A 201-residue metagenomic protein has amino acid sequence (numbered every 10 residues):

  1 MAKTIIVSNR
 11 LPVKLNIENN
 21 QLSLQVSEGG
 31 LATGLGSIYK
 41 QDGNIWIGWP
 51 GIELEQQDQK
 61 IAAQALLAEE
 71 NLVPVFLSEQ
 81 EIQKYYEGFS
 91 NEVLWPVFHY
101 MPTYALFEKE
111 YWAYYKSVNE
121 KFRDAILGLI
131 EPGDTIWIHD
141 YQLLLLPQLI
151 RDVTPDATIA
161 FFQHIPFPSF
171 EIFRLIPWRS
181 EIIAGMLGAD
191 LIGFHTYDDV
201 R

Functional and structural regions predicted by a protein language model:
M1-E81, I159, I176, D198-R201: N-terminal low-complexity, Ser/Thr- and acidic-residue-enriched intrinsically disordered segments
I5-S8, I136, D152-P168, D190-F194: Active-site proximal beta-strand in glycosyltransferases
I38-K40, D152-P155, I183-L187: Short, conserved loop/helix-junction motifs that constitute active-site signature segments in enzyme catalytic cores
Q41-D42, G133, A189: Short, well-ordered alpha-helix to beta-strand connector turns
E81-T135: Conserved nucleotide-sugar donor-binding subdomain of glycosyltransferases
N91-E92, P96-K109, A113, L149 (+1 more regions): Acceptor-binding helix/loop patch of EC 2.4 sugar-transfer enzymes, predominantly nucleotide-sugar-dependent
A125-L127, I176-I192: Membrane-proximal helix-turn-helix segments that form the acceptor-binding/catalytic region of lipid-linked
D140-L143: Short His-centered aromatic/hydrophobic patch
